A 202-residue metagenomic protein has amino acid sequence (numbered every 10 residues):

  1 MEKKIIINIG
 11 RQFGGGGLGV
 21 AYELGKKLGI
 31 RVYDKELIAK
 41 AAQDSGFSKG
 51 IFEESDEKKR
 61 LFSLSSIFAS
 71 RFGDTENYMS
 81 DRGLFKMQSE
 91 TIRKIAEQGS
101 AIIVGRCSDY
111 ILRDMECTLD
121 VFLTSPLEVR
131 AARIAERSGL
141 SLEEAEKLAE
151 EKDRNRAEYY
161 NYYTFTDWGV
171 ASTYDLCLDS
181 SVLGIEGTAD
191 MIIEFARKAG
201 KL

Functional and structural regions predicted by a protein language model:
E2-I6: Extreme N-terminal starter segment of soluble prokaryotic enzymes
I9-G25: Glycine-rich phosphate-binding P-loop
R31-Q43: Short beta-strand-centered segment that lines the nucleotide-binding/catalytic pocket of NTP-utilizing
A42-S100: ATP-dependent small-molecule kinase phosphotransfer cores that center on conserved nucleotide phosphate-binding segments
R60-I67, S141-E186: Small-molecule kinase domains that catalyze NTP-dependent phosphoryl transfer to phosphate-bearing small molecules
S89, I185-I193: Short, amphipathic alpha-helical "lid/cap" segments that border enzyme active or binding sites
D114-E136, L142-K152: Conserved phosphate-donor/acceptor-positioning beta-strand/loop module used by diverse small-molecule
